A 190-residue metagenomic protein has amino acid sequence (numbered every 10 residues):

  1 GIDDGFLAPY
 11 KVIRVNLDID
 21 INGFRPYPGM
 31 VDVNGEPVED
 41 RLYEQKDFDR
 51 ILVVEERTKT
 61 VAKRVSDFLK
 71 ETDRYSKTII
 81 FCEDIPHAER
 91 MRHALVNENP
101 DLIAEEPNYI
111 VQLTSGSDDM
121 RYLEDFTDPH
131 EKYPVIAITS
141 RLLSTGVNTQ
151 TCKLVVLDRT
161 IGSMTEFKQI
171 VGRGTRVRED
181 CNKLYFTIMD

Functional and structural regions predicted by a protein language model:
G1-S76: Interdomain helical connector at the RecA1-RecA2 junction of SF1/SF2 helicase-like NTPases
G5, I80, G172: Conserved G/P- and acidic residue-centered "switch" motifs that form tight phosphate/ATP-binding loops in soluble
L7, D73, E105, C181-K183: A generic fold-level signal
P9, T72, A88, T149 (+1 more regions): Internal amphipathic alpha-helical segments of the cytochrome P450 catalytic fold
Y10-K11, D20-F24, E89-R90, E166 (+1 more regions): Short helix/loop capping segments that flank catalytic or ligand/cofactor-binding pockets
R14-L17, C82, T114, D190: Flexible glycine-/small-residue-rich
E44-T139: Conserved C-terminal RecA-like helicase domain
V111-D190: Conserved RecA-like P-loop NTPase helicase motor core
